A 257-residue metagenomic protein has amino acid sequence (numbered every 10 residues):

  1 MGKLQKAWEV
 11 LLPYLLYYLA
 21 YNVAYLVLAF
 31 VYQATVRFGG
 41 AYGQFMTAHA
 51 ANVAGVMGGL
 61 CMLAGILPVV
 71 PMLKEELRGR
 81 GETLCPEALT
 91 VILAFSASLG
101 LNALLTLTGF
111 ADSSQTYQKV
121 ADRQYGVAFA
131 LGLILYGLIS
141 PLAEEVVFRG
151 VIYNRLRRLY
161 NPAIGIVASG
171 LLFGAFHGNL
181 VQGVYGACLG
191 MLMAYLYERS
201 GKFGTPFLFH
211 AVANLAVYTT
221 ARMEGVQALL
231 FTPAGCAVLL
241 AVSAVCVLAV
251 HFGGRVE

Functional and structural regions predicted by a protein language model:
W8-L15, E87-I92, A130, I134 (+4 more regions): Hydrophobic alpha-helical transmembrane segments
Y17-P71, C85: Alpha-helical transmembrane segments in multi-pass membrane proteins
Y18, N22-F30, G170, Q182-C236: Functionally important transmembrane alpha-helices
N22, L26, G58-P68, I92-A103 (+1 more regions): Hydrophobic core of alpha-helical transmembrane segments in multi-pass integral membrane proteins
Y42-T47, K74-S140, N154, R158 (+1 more regions): Juxtamembrane helix-loop-helix connectors linking adjacent transmembrane helices in multi-pass membrane enzymes
N52-L60, G126-A143, P233-L239: Hydrophobic alpha-helical transmembrane segments
A143-A168, Y195-K202: Membrane-interface helix/loop boundary segments of multi-pass membrane proteins
P162-H177, A211: Small-polar-interrupted transmembrane alpha-helices in polytopic inner-membrane proteins
